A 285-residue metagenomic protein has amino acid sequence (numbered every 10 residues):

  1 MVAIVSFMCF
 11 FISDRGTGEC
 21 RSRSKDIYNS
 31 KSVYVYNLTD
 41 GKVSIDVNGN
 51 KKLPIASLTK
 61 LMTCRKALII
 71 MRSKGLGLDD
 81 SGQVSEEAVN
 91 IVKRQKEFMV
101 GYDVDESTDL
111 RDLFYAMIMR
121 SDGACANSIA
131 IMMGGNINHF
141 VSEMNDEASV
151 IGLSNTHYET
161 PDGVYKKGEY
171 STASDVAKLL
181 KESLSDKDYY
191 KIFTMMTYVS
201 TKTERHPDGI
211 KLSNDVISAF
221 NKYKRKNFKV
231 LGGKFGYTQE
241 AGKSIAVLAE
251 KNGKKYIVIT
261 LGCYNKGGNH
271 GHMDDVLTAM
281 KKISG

Functional and structural regions predicted by a protein language model:
M1-R15: Sec-dependent N-terminal signal peptides of Gram-positive bacterial secreted proteins and lipoproteins
S6, D40, V89, K254-Y256 (+1 more regions): Generic "edge-of-domain/loop-turn" microfeature
F10, G77, K93-K96, I192 (+1 more regions): Catalytic-site microenvironment of enzymes that process N-acetyl-hexosamine-containing cell-wall polysaccharides
S13-G18, D274: Intrinsic disorder/low-complexity signal
G16-S174, S183-L184, K251: Active-site-adjacent loops and short helices of periplasmic peptidoglycan-processing enzymes
R21-S32, L110, G135-G285: Penicillin-recognizing serine hydrolase domain
